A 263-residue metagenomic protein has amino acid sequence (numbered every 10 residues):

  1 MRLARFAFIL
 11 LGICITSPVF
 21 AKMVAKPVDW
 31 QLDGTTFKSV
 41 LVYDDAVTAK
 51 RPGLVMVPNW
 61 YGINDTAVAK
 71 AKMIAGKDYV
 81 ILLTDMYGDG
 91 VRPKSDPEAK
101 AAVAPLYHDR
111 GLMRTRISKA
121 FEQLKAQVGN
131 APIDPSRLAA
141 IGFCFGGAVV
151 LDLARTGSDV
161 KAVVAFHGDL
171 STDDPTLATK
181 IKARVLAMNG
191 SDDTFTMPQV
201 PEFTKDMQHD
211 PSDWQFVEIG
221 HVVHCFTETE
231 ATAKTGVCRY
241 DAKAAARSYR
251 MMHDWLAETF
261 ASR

Functional and structural regions predicted by a protein language model:
F6-P18: Bacterial N-terminal signal peptides
V19-M23: Boundary at the C-terminal end of the N-terminal hydrophobic targeting segment
P27-G129, I133, T227-R239: Serine-hydrolase catalytic machinery in alpha/beta-hydrolase-like enzymes
K70, M197-M207: Short alpha-helix in the alpha/beta-hydrolase fold that links the catalytic acid
S118-K180: Primarily recognizes the serine-hydrolase "nucleophile elbow" in alpha/beta-hydrolase and SGNH/GDSL folds
I181, A187-N189: Short beta-strand/loop motif that positions the catalytic acidic residue of the alpha/beta-hydrolase fold
S191-T196: Acidic catalytic loop of the alpha/beta-hydrolase fold
D213-R263: C-terminal catalytic histidine-bearing segment of alpha/beta-hydrolase fold enzymes
